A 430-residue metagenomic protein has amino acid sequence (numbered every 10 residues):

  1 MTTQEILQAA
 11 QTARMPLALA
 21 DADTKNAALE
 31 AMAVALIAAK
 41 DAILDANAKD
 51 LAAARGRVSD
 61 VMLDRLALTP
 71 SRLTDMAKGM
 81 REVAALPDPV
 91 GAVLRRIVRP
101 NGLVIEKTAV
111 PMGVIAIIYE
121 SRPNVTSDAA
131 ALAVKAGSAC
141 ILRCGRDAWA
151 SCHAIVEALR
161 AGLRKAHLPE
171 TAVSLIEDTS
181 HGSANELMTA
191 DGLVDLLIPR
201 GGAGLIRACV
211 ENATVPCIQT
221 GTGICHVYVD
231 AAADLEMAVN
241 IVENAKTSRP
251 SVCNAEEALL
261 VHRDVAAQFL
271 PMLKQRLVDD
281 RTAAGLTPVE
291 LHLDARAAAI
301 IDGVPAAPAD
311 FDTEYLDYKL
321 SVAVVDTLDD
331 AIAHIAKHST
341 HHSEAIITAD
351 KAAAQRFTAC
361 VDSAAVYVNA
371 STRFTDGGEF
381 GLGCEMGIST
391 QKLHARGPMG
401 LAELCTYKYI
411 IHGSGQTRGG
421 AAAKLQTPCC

Functional and structural regions predicted by a protein language model:
M1, E120-A139, A158, G162-K165 (+2 more regions): ALDH superfamily catalytic-core signature
M1-I105, L132: N-terminal Rossmann-like NAD(P)+-binding subdomain of aldehyde/semialdehyde dehydrogenases
A13-A20, A35-A42, A46, D50 (+14 more regions): Change "in soluble alpha/beta enzymes" to "in soluble alpha/beta proteins
A13-L19, L259-V261, D317-D326, H341-I346: Short, well-ordered beta-strand elements within core beta-sheets of diverse protein domains
A22-A27, V90, A166-V173, R249-A255 (+4 more regions): Flexible, glycine/charged-enriched surface loops at secondary-structure junctions
A85, V93-E236: Rossmann-like NAD(P) dinucleotide-binding subdomain of oxidoreductase/dehydrogenase enzymes
L328, A333-P428: C-terminal core of ALDH-fold dehydrogenases
